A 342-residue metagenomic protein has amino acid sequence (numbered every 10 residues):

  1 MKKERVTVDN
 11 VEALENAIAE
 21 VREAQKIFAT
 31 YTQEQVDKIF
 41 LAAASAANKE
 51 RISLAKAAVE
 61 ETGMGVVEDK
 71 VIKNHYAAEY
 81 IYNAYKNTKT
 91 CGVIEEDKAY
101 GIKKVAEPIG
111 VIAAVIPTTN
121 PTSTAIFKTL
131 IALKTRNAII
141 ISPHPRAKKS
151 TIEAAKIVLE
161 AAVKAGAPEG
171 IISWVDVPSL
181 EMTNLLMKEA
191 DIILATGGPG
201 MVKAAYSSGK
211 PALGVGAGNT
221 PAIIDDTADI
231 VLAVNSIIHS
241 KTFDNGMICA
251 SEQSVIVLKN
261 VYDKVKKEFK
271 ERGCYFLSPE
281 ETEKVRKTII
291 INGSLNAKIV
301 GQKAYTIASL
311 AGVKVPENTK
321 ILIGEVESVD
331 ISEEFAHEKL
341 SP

Functional and structural regions predicted by a protein language model:
M1-K103, I131, E271: N-terminal Rossmann-like NAD(P)+-binding subdomain of aldehyde/semialdehyde dehydrogenases
V8-N10, K134, V202-D330: ALDH superfamily catalytic-core signature
D9-E12, N16-A19, Y31-E34, K38-A42 (+20 more regions): Conserved active-site and cofactor/substrate-binding residues in soluble primary-metabolism enzymes
I18, R22-Q25, A29-T32, F40-R51 (+11 more regions): Structural signal for hydrophobic packing residues in well-ordered secondary-structure cores of soluble enzyme domains
V93-L232: Rossmann-like NAD(P) dinucleotide-binding subdomain of oxidoreductase/dehydrogenase enzymes
K314, F335-A336: Catalytic alpha/beta core domains of metabolic enzymes, predominantly
A336-P342: Conserved glycine-rich beta-strand-loop-beta hairpin in the small C-terminal domain of fold type I
